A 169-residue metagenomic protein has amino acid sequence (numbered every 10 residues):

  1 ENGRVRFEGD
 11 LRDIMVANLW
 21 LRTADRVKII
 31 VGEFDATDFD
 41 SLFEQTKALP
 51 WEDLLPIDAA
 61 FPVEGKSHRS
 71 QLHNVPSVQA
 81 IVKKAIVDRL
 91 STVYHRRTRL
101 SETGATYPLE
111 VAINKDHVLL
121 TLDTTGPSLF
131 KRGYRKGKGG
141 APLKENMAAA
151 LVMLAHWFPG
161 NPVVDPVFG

Functional and structural regions predicted by a protein language model:
E1-R26, G65-A80, A112-G160: S-adenosyl-L-methionine
E1-Y107: Non-catalytic nucleic-acid substrate-recognition regions in nucleic-acid-modifying enzymes
T103, L143, G169: Short, glycine/acidic-rich beta->alpha junctions
P159-G169: Conserved class I S-adenosyl-L-methionine
